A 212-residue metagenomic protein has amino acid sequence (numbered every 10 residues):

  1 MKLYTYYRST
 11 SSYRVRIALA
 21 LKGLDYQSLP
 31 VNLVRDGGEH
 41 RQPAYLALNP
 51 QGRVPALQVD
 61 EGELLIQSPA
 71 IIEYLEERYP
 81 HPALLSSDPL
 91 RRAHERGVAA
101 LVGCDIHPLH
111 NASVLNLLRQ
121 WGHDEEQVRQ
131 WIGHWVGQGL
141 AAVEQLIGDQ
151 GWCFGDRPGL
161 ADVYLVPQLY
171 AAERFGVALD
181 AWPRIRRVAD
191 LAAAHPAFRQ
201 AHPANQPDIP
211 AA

Functional and structural regions predicted by a protein language model:
M1-Q127: GST-like domain detector, emphasizing the conserved glutathione-binding G-site in the N-terminal thioredoxin-like
G38-E39, L191, A211-A212: Short Asp/Glu-rich motifs
A47, A194, P203: Phosphate-coordinating loops and pocket residues in cytosolic domains that bind phosphorylated ligands
E76, Q168-L169, H202: Active-site-flanking alpha-helical
V102-A194: GST-like fold's C-terminal all-alpha helical module
A201-A212: Terminal-tail/helix-coil boundary detector
